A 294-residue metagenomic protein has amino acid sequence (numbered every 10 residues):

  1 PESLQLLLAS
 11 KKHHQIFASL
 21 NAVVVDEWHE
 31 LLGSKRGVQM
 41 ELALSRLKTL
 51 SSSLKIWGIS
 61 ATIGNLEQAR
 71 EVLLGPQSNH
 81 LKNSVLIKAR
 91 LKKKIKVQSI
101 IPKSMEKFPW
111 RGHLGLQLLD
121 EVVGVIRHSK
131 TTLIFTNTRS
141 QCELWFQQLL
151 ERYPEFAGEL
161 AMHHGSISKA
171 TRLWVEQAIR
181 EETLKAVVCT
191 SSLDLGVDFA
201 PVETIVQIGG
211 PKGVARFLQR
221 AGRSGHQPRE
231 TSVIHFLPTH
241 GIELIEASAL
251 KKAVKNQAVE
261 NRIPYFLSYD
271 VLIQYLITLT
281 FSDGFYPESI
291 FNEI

Functional and structural regions predicted by a protein language model:
P1-D283, P287-I294: Helicase motor core with emphasis on the C-terminal RecA-like subdomain
